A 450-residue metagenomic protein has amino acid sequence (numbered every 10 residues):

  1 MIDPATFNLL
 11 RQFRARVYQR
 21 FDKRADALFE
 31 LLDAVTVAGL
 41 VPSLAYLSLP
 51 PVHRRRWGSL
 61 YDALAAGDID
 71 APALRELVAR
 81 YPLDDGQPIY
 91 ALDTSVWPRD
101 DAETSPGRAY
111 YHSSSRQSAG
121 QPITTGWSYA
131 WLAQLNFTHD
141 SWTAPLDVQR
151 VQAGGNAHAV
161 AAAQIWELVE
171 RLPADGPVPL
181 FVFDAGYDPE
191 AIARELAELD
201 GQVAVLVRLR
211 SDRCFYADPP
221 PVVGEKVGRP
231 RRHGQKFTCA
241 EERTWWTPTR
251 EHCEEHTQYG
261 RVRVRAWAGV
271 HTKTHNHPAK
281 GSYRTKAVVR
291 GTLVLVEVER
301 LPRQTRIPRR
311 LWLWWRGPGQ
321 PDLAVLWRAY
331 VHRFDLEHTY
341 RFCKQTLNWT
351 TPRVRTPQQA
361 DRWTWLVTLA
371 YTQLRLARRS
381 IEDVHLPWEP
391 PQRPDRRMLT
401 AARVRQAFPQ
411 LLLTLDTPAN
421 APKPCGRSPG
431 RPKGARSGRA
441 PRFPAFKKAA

Functional and structural regions predicted by a protein language model:
M1-A15, F21-R24, L40, E103 (+1 more regions): Single, function-defining residue in the core of a domain
R16, R20-A27, V35-A102, R108 (+5 more regions): Electropositive nucleic-acid engagement tracts
D22-T36, S118-G126, L135: A short, flexible N-terminal coil/short beta segment enriched in small residues
L32-V35, A63-A66, P179-G186: Conserved short loop/turn motifs at secondary-structure junctions
V37, P50, S118-P122, G155-H158: Short gly/ser-rich anion-binding loops that grip negatively charged ligand groups
A63-D140, P145, Q149, N276-A279 (+1 more regions): Active-site-proximal, Lys/Arg-enriched surface segment that forms a nucleic-acid-binding/basic interface patch
